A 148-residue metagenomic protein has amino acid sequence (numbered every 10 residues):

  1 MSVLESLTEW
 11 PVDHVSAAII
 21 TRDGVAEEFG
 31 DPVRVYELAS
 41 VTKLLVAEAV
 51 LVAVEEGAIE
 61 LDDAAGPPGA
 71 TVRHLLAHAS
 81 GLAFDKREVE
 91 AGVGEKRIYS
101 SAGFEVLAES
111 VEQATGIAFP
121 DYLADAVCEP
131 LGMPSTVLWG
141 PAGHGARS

Functional and structural regions predicted by a protein language model:
M1-V33, A77: A short, well-structured edge-of-sheet supersecondary motif
V3-E5, G30, L45, L51 (+1 more regions): Residue-level detector of functional hotspots within protein domains
S6, A49-V52, A126, P130: Generic non-transmembrane alpha-helical segments
V12-D13, T21-R22, P67-S148: Short, surface-exposed loop or secondary-structure junction motifs that flank catalytic or metal-binding residues
A17, E37-L61, L107-V111: Active-site SXXK
V25, P32, L61, P134-S135: Glycine-rich, flexible loop/turn motifs
G30-V35, G92-K96: Short helix/strand-bridging catalytic loops that position acidic/His residues to coordinate divalent metals and engage
A64: A conserved mid-domain beta-alpha-beta active-site/ligand-binding segment of alpha/beta enzyme cores
